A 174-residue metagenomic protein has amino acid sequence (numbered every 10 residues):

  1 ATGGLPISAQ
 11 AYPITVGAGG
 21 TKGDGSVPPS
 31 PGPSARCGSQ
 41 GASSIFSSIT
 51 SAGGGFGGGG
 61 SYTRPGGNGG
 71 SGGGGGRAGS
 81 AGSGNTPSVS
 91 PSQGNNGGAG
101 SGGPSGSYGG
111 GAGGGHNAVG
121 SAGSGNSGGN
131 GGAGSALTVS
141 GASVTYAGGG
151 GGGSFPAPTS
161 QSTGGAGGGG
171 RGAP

Functional and structural regions predicted by a protein language model:
A1-P174: Low-complexity, glycine/proline-biased repetitive segments and flexible coils/loops
